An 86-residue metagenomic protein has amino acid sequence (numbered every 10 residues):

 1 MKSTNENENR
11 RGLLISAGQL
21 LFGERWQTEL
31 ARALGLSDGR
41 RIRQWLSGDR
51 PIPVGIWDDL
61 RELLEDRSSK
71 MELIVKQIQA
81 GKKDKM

Functional and structural regions predicted by a protein language model:
M1-G23, D58, D66: A short, Lys/Arg-rich alpha-helix, primarily the initiator
G23-E24, L36: Helix N-cap/coil-helix junction residues
E24, S47-E62: Short, basic-rich loop-to-helix N-cap that marks the start of a DNA-contacting helix
E29-L34: Short alpha-helical "recognition helix" segments of helix-turn-helix
G35, S47, R61, K76-Q79: Short amphipathic alpha-helical surface patches that mediate protein-protein
G35-I52: Recognition helix of helix-turn-helix/homeodomain-like DNA-binding domains that insert into the DNA major groove
R67-M86: Short, charged recognition helix plus adjacent turn of helix-turn-helix-like nucleic-acid-binding domains
